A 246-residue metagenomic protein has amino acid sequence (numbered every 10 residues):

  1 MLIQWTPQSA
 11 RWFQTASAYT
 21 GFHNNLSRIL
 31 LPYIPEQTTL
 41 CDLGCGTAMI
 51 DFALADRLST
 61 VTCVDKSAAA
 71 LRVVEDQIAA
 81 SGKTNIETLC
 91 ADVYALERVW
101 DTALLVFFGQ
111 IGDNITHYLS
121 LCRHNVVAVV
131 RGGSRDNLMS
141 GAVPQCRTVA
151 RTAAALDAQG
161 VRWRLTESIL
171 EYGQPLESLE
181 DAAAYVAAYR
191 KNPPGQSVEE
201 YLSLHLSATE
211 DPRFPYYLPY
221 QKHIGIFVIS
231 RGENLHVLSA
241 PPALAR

Functional and structural regions predicted by a protein language model:
P7-G21: Class I SAM-dependent methyltransferase Rossmann-like catalytic core, especially the SAM/SAH-binding loop
T20-T38: Conserved alpha-helix/loop element of class I SAM-dependent methyltransferases that forms part of the SAM/SAH-binding
Q37-G46: Conserved class I S-adenosyl-L-methionine
M49-C90: Class I SAM-dependent methyltransferase SAM/SAH-binding core
G109-C122: A short, conserved alpha-helix within the catalytic core of class I
R123-N137: Conserved beta-strand signature within the Rossmann-like core of class I S-adenosyl-L-methionine
Q145-G160, R164-T166: Short alpha-helix
E167-R246: Conserved Class I S-adenosyl-L-methionine
